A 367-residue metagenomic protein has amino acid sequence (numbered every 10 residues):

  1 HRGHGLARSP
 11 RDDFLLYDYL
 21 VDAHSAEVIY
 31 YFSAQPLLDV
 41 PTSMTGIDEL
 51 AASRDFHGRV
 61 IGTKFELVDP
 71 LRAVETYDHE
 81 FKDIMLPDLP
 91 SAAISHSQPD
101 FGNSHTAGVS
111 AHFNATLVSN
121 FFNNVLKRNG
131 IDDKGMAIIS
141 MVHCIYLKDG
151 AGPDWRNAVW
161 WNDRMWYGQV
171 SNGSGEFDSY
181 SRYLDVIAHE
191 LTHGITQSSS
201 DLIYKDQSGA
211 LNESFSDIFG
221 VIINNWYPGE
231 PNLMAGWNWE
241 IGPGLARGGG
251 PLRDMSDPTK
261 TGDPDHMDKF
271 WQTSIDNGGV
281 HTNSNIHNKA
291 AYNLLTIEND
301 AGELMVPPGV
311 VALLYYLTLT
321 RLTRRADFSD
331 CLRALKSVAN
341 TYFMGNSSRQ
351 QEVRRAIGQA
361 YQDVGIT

Functional and structural regions predicted by a protein language model:
H1-I187, G194-T367: Zymogen propeptides/activation segments of proteases
